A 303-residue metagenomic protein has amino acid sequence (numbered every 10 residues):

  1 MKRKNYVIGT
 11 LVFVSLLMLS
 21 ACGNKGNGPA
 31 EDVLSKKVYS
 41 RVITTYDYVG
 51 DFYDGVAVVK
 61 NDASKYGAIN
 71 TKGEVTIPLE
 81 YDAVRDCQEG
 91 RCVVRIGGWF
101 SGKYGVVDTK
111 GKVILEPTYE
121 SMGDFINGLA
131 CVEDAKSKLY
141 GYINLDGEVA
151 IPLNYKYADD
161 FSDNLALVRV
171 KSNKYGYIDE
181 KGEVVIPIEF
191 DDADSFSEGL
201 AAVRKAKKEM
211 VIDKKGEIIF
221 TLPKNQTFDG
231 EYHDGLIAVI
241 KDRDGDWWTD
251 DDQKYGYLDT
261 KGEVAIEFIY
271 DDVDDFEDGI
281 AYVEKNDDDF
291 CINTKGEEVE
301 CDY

Functional and structural regions predicted by a protein language model:
M1-G9: Bacterial N-terminal signal peptides that target proteins for export
V12: Conserved nucleotidyltransferase catalytic core and NTase-mimicking acidic/glycine-rich helix/loop elements in nucleic
M18-A21: C-terminal motif of bacterial Sec signal peptides marking the signal peptidase cleavage site
G26-Y303: Residue-level detector of conserved, function-critical positions
